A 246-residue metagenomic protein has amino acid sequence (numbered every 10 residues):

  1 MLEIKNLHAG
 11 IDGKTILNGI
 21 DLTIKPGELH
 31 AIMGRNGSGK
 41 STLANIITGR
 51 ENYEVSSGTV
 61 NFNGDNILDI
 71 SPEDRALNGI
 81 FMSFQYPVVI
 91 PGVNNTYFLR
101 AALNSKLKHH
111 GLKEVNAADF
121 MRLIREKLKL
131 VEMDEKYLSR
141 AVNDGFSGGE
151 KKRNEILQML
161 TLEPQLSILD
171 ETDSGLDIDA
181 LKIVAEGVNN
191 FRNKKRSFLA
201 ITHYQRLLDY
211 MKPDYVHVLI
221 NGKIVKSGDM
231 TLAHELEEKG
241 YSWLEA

Functional and structural regions predicted by a protein language model:
L2-I4, L17-G19: Conserved structural motif at the start of ABC-family nucleotide-binding domains
I24-P26: Conserved hydrophobic segment flanking the Walker A/P-loop of ABC-type ATPase nucleotide-binding domains
M33-R35: The feature captures the beta-strand-to-loop junction immediately N-terminal to the Walker
T48: Helix-to-loop junction immediately C-terminal to a conserved catalytic motif
T59-R75, N143: ABC ATPase NBD Q-loop/coupling interface
V88-Q165: ABC-family P-loop ATPase nucleotide-binding domains
I168-T172, D179: Walker B catalytic motif
Y215, L219, K223-A246: Conserved beta-strand-loop-alpha-helix hinge in the C-terminal portion of ABC ATPase nucleotide-binding domains
